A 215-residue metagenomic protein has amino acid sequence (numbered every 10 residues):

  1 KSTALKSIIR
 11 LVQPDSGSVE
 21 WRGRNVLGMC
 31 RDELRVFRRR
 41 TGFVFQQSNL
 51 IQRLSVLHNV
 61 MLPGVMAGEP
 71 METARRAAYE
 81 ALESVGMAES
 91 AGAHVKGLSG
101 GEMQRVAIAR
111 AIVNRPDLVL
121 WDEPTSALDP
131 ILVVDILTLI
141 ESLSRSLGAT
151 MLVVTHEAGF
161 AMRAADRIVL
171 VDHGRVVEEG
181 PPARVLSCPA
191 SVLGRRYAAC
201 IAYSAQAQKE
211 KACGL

Functional and structural regions predicted by a protein language model:
I9: Helix-to-loop junction immediately C-terminal to a conserved catalytic motif
G17-N25: Conserved ABC transporter NBD signature motif
A93, N114: Conserved signature/switch motifs of ABC ATPase nucleotide-binding domains
H94-L98, E102: Conserved ABC ATPase signature
V119-D122: Catalytic Walker B motif of ABC-type/P-loop ATPase nucleotide-binding domains
R184-L215: C-terminal boundary and immediately downstream tail of ABC-type ATPase nucleotide-binding domains
